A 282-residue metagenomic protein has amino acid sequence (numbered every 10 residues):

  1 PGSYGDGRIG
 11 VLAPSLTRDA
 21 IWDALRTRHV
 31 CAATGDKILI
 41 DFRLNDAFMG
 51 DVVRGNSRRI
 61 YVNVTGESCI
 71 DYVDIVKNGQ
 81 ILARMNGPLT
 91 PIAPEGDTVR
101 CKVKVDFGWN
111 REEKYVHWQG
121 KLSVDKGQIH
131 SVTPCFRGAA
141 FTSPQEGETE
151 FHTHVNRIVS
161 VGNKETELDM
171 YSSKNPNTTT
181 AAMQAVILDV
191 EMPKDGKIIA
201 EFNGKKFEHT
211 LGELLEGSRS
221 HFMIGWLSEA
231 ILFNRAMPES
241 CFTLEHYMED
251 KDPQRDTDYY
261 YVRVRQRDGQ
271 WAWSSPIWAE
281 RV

Functional and structural regions predicted by a protein language model:
P1-V282: C-terminal functional module detector
